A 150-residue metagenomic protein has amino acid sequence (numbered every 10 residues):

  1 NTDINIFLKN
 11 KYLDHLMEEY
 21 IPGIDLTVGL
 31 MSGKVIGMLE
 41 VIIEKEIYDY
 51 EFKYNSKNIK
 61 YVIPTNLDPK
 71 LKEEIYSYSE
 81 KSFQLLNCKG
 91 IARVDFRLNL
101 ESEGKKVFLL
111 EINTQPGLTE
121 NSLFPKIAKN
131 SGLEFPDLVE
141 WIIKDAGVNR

Functional and structural regions predicted by a protein language model:
D3-S77, K105-F108: Phosphate-binding site of ATP-dependent enzymes
N5, K9-N10, R97, D137 (+1 more regions): Preference for protein termini
E19, V28-L30, F83-E120, A128: Conserved metal-phosphate-binding beta-hairpin within the catalytic cores of diverse ATP-dependent phosphoryl-transfer
G23, L98, I143: Positions that flank functional sites
E40-A92, K126-R150: Active-site "cap" helix and flanking loop/linker of ATP-utilizing ligase/carboxylase catalytic domains
I47, L118-L123: Cytochrome P450 core scaffold surrounding the K-helix E-X-X-R motif and the conserved "meander" helix-loop region
